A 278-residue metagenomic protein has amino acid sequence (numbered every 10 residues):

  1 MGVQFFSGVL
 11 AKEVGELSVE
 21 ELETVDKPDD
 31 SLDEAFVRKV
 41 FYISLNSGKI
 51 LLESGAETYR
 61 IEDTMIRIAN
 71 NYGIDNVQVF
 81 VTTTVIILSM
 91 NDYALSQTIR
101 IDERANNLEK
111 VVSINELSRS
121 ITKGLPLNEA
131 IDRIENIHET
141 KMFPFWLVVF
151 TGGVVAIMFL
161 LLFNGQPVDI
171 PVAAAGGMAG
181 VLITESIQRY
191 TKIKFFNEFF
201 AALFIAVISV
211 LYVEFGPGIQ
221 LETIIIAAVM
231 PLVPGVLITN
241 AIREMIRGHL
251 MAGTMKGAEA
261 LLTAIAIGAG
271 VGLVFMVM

Functional and structural regions predicted by a protein language model:
M1-K123: Soluble N-terminal domains of membrane-associated systems
Y59, P126-W146, L161, R189 (+3 more regions): Cytosolic regulatory modules rich in charged/polar residues
F80, S96-A105, F143-V149, K256 (+1 more regions): Alpha-helical transmembrane segments and immediately membrane-proximal extracytoplasmic
R104-T151: Hydrophobic alpha-helical segments and helix pairs
R133-I137, G180-K192, L237-L250: C-terminal ends of transmembrane helices
K141-I219: Core alpha-helical transmembrane segments of integral membrane proteins
V213-M278: Generic detector of multi-pass transmembrane helix bundles and their immediately adjacent loops in polytopic membrane
